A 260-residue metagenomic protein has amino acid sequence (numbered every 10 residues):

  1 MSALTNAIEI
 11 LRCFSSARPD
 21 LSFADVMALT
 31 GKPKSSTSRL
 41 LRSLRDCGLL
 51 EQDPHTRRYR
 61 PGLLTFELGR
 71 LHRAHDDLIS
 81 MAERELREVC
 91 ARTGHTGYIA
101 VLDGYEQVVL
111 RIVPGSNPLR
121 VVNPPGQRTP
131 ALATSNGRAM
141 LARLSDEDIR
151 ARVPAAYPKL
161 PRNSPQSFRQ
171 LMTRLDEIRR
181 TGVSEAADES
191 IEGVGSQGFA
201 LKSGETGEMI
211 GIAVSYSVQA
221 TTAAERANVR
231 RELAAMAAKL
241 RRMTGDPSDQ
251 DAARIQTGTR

Functional and structural regions predicted by a protein language model:
M1-H75, I79, A238, R242-D246: N-terminal helix-turn-helix
N6, L132-N136, I210: Catalytic-loop motifs flanking and including active-site residues across diverse enzymes
C13, L29, M81-R92, Y98 (+2 more regions): Amphipathic alpha-helical regulatory segments at dimerization interfaces that relay allosteric signals between sensory
L50-Q52, I99-A100, L201: A structural signal for short hydrophobic beta-strand segments in well-ordered beta-sheet cores
T56-A155: Amphipathic alpha-helical effector-binding/dimerization core of metabolite-sensing transcriptional regulators
S164-K239: Extended hydrophobic
D246-R260: Short, highly charged C-terminal tails/helix-capping segments
